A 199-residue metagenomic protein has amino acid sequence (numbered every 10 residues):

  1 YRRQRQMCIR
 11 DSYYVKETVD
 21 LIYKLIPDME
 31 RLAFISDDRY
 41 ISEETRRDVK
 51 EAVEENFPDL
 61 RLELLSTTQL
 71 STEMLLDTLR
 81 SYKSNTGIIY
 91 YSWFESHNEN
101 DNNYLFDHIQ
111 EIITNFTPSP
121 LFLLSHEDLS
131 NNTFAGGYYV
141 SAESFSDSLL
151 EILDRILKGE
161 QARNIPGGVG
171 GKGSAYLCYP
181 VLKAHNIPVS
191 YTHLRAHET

Functional and structural regions predicted by a protein language model:
Y1-R5, I9, H193-A196: Single conserved hydrophobic/aromatic residue that forms the stacking wall/gate of nucleotide- or nucleobase-binding
R10-V53, G167-Y179: An alpha-beta-alpha
R10-Y14, D37-T45, S66-T72, H126 (+1 more regions): Hinge/beta->alpha junction and helix N-cap segments in small-molecule ligand-binding domains
R31-A33, E63, F122: A structural signal for isolated positions on well-ordered beta-strands in alpha/beta enzyme cores
E43, E99-D101, N186: Solvent-exposed, non-transmembrane alpha-helical starts
E55-T67: Short beta-strand elements in bilobed, periplasmic/extracellular small-molecule ligand-binding domains
Q69-L157: Membrane-proximal low-complexity regions enriched in glycine and acidic/polar residues
R155-R195: Hinge/cleft segment of the Venus flytrap/periplasmic-binding protein
